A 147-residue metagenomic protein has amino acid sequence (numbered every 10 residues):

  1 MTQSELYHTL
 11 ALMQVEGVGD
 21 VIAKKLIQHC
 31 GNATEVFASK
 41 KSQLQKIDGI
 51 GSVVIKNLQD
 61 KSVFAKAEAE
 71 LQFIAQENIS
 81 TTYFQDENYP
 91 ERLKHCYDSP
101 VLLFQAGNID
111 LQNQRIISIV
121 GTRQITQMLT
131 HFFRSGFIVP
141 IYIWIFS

Functional and structural regions predicted by a protein language model:
M1-R134: Short, positively charged patches
I138-S147: Phosphate/pyrophosphate-binding betaalpha-module
